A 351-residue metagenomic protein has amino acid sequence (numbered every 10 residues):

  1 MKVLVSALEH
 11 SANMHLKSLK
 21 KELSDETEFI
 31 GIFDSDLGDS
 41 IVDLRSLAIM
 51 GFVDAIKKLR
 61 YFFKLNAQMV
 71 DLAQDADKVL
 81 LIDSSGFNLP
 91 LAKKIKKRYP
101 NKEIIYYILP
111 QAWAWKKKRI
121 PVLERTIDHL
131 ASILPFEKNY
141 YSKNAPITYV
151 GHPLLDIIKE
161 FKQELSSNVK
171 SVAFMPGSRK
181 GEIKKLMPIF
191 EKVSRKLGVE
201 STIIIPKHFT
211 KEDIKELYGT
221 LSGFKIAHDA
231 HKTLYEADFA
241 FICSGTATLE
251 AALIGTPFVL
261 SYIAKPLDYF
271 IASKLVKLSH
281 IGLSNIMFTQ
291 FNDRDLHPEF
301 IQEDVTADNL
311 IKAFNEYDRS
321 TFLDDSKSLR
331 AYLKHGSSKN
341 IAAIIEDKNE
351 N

Functional and structural regions predicted by a protein language model:
M1-N351: Nucleotide-activated sugar donor-binding and catalytic core shared by glycosyltransferases and related lipid-linked
